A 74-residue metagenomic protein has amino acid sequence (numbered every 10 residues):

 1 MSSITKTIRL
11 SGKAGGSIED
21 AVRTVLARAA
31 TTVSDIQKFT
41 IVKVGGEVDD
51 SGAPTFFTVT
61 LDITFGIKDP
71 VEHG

Functional and structural regions predicted by a protein language model:
S2-F39: Short, well-ordered alpha-helical segments
I4, I8, G45, S51-T55: Amphipathic alpha-helical hairpins
G12-A14, K43, L61, F65-I67: Flexible glycine-/small-residue-rich
F39-E47: Short, conserved loop-to-beta-strand elements that form functional interface hotspots
S51-G74: C-terminal structural segments of small proteins and small subunits
